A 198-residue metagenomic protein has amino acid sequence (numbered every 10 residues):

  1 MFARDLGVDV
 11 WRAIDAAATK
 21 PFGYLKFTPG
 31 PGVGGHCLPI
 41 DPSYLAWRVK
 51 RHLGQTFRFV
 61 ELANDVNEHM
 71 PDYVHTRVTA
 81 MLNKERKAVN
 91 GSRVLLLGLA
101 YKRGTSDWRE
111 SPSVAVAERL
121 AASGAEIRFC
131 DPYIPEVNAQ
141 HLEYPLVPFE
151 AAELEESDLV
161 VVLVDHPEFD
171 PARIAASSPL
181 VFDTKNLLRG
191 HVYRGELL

Functional and structural regions predicted by a protein language model:
M1-L198: Structural/interface elements that position substrates and couple domains in central-metabolism enzymes
